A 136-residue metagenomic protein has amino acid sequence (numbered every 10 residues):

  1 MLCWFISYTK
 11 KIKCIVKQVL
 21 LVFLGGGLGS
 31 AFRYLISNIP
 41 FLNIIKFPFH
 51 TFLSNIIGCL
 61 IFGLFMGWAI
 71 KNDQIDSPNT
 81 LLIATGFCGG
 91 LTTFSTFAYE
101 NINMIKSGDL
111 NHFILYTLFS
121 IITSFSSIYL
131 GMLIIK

Functional and structural regions predicted by a protein language model:
L2-K136: Membrane-interface helix-loop junctions in multi-pass transporters/channels
